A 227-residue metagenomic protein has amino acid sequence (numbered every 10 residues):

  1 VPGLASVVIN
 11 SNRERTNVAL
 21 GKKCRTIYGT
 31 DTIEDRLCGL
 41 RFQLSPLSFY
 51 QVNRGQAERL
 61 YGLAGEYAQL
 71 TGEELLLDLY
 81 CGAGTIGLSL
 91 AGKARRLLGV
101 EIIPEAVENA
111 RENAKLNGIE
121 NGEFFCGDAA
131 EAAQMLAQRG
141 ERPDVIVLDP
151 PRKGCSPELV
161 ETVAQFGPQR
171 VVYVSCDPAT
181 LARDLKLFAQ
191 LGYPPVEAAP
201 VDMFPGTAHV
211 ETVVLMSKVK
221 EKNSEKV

Functional and structural regions predicted by a protein language model:
V1, A5-V227: Rossmann-like S-adenosyl-L-methionine
